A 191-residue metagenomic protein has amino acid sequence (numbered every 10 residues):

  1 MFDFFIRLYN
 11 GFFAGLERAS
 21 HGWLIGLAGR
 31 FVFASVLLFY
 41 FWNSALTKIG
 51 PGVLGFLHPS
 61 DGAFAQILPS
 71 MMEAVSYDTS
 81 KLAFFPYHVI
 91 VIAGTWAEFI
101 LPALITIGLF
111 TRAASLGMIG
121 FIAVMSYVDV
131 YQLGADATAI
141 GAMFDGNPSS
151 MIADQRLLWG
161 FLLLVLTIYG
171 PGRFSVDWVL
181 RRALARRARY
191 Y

Functional and structural regions predicted by a protein language model:
M1-Q66, S70, Y77-I100, I107-Y191: Extended, low-polarity transmembrane helix blocks
